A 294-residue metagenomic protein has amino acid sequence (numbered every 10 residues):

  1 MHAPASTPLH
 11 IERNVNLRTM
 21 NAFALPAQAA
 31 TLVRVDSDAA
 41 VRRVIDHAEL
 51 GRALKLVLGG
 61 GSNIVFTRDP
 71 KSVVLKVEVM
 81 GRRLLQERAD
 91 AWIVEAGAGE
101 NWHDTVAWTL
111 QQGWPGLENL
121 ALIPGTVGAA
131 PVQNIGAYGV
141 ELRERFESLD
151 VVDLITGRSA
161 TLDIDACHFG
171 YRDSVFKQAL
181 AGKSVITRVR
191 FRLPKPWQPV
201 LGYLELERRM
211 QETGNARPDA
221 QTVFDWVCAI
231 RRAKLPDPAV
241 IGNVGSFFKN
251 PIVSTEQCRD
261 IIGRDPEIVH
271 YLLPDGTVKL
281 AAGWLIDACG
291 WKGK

Functional and structural regions predicted by a protein language model:
H2-I155: Anion-binding (especially nucleotide phosphate/pyrophosphate-binding) glycine-rich loop and adjoining beta-alpha core
E12-R13, R18-A22, I64, S159-K294: Phosphate/pyrophosphate- and phosphate-bearing ligand-binding catalytic cores of soluble enzymes
